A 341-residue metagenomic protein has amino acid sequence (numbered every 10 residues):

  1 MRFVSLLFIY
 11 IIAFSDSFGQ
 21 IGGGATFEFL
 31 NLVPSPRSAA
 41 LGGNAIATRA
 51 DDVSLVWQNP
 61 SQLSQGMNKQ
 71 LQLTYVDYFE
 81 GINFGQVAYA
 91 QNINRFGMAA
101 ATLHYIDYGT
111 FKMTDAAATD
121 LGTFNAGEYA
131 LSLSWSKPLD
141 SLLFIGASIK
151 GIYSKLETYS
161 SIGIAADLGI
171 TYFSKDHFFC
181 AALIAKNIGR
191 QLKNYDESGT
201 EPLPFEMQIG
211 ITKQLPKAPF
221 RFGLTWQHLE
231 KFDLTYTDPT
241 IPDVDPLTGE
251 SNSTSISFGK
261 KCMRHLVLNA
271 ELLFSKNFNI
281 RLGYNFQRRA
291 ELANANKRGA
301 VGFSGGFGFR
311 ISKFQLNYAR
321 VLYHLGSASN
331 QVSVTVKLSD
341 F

Functional and structural regions predicted by a protein language model:
M1-V4, S141: Positively charged n-region of N-terminal signal peptides that target proteins for export
S5-D16: Bacterial N-terminal signal peptides
F18-F341: Subset of outer-membrane beta-barrel
